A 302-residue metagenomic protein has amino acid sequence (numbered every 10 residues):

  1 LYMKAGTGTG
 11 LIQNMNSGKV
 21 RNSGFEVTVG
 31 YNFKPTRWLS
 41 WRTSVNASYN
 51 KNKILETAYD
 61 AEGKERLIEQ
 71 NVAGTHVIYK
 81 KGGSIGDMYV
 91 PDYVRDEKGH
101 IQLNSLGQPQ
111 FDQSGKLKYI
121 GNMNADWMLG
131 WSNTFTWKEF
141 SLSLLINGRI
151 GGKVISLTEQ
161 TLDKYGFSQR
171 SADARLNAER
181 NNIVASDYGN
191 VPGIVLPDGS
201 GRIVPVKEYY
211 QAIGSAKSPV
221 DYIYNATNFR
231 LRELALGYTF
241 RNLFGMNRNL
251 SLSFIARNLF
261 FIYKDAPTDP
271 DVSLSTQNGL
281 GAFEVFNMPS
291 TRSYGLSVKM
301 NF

Functional and structural regions predicted by a protein language model:
L1-I78, S218-F302: Extracellular/periplasmic, surface-exposed regions of secreted and cell-surface proteins
L1-K4, S105-F111, I203-I213, S273-T276: Active-site-adjacent bridging/hinge elements
M15-R21, F25, N32-M123, V154-I155 (+1 more regions): Conserved small-residue
I101-S105, G214-P219, N258: A broad, low-specificity signal for short, low-complexity segments enriched in glycine/proline and polar/charged
S114-K116, W127, F140, S215-V220: Short, flexible active-site loops
K116-K118, A212, G281-A282: Short, contiguous strand/loop micro-motifs
N122-L157: Glycine-rich, aromatic-lined ligand/substrate-binding cores of catalytic and carbohydrate-binding domains
R149-S251: Extracytoplasmic gating/loop element in the C-terminal half of outer-membrane beta-barrel translocons and assembly
